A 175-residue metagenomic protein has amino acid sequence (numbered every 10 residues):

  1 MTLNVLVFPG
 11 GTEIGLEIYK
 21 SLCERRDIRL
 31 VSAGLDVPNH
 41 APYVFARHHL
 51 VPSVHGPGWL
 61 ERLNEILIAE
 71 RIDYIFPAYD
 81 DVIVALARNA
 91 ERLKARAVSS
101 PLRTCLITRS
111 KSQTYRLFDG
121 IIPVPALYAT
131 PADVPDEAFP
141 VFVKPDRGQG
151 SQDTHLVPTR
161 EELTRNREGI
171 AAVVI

Functional and structural regions predicted by a protein language model:
M1-P101: ATP-binding N-terminal substructure of ATP-dependent carboxylate-amine bond-forming enzymes
C105-I175: Active-site nucleotide/adenylate-binding loops and adjacent lid/helix of ATP-dependent enzymes
